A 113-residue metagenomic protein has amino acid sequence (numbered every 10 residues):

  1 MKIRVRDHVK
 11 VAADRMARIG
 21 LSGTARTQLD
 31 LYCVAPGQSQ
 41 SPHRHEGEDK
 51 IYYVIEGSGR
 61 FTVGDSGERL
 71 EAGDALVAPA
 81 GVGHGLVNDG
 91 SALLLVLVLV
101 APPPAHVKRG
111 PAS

Functional and structural regions predicted by a protein language model:
M1-D30, V77, K108-S113: A short, N-terminal "cap"/entry segment at the start of jelly-roll beta-barrel domains of the cupin/DSBH fold
L29-C33, I51, A75-V77, V98: Conserved hydrophobic/aromatic beta-strand scaffold that supports enzyme active sites
D30-H45: Conserved short histidine dyad/triad with adjacent acidic residue
S39-S41, G57-V63: Short beta-strand segments in beta-sandwich/barrel cores
G47-D49, Y53-G59: Glycine- and acidic-residue-biased ligand/ion/polar-headgroup-sensing regions
S66-A80: Short acidic-glycine-tyrosine-enriched beta hairpin
A80-A105: Ligand-binding loop in jelly-roll beta-barrel domains
